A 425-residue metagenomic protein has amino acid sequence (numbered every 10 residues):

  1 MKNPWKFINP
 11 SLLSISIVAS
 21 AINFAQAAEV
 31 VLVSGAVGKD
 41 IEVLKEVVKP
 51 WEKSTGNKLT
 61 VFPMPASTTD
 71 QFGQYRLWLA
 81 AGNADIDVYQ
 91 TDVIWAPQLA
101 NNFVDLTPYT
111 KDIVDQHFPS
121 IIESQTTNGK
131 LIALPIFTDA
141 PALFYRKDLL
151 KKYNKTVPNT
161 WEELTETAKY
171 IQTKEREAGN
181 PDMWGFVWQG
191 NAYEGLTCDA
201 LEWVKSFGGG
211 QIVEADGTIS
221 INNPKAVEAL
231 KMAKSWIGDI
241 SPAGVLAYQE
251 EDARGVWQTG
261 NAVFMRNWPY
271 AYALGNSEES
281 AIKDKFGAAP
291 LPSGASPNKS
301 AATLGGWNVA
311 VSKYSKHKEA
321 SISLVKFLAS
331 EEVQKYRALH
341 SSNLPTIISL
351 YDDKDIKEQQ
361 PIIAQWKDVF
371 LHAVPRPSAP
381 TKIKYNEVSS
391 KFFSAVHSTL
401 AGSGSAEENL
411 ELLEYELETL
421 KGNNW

Functional and structural regions predicted by a protein language model:
E29-E46, M64-A66, E194, C198 (+1 more regions): Extracytoplasmic "Venus flytrap"
E29-V31, E46, P50-S120, S124-T126 (+7 more regions): Extracytoplasmic "Venus flytrap"/periplasmic binding protein-like
D92-P141, T156, P181-D182, L196-D199 (+4 more regions): Hinge/lid segment of periplasmic solute-binding proteins
T107-P119, E123, T156, R176 (+6 more regions): Short, solvent-exposed loop/beta-turn-alpha elements that line the ligand-binding surface or hinge of extracytoplasmic
S124-Q125, A289-P290, L339-K391, S398 (+1 more regions): Long, aromatic- and glycine/proline-rich binding clefts that accommodate carbohydrate-like moieties
I132-I136, P141, T165-T218, A262: Extracytoplasmic/periplasmic solute-binding protein
L143-K147, L304-H317: A bilobed periplasmic-binding-protein/Venus flytrap-type ligand-binding module shared by bacterial periplasmic
A168, A215-L246, L291: Glycine-centered hinge/linker elements that transmit conformational signals in sensory and ligand-binding systems
